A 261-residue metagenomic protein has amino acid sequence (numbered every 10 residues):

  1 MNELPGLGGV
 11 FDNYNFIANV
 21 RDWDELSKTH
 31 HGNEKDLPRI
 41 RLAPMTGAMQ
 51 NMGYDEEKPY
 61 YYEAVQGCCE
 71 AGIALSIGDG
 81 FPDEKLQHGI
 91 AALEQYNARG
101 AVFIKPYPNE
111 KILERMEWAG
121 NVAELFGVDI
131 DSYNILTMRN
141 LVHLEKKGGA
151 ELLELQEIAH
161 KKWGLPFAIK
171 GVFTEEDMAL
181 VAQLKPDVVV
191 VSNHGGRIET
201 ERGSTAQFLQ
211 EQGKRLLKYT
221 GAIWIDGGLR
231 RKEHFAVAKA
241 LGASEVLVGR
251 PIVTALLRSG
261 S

Functional and structural regions predicted by a protein language model:
M1-E110: N-terminal capping/small domains of soluble enzymes
M45-G47, G80-P82, K105-N109, D131-Y133 (+4 more regions): Active-site beta-loop-alpha junctions enriched in small/polar residues
G72-A74, E94-G100, G120-L125, W163-L165 (+3 more regions): Glycine-enriched alpha-helix->loop->beta-strand junction motifs that scaffold or abut catalytic
P82-E84, Y133-T137, V142-E145, E175-D177 (+3 more regions): Short, small-residue-enriched loops and turns at beta-alpha junctions that line or gate enzyme active sites
A92-V102, K146-F167, T200-G227: Alpha-helix-loop-beta-strand connector modules within alpha/beta enzyme cores
K111-G120, F173-P186, E211-I225, L229-E245: Catalytic cores of alpha/beta
R115-T174: Metal-dependent enolase-superfamily TIM-barrel catalytic cores that perform enediolate-based chemistry
L184-T205, F235-G260: Glycine-rich phosphate-binding active-site loops on the catalytic face of alpha/beta enzymes
